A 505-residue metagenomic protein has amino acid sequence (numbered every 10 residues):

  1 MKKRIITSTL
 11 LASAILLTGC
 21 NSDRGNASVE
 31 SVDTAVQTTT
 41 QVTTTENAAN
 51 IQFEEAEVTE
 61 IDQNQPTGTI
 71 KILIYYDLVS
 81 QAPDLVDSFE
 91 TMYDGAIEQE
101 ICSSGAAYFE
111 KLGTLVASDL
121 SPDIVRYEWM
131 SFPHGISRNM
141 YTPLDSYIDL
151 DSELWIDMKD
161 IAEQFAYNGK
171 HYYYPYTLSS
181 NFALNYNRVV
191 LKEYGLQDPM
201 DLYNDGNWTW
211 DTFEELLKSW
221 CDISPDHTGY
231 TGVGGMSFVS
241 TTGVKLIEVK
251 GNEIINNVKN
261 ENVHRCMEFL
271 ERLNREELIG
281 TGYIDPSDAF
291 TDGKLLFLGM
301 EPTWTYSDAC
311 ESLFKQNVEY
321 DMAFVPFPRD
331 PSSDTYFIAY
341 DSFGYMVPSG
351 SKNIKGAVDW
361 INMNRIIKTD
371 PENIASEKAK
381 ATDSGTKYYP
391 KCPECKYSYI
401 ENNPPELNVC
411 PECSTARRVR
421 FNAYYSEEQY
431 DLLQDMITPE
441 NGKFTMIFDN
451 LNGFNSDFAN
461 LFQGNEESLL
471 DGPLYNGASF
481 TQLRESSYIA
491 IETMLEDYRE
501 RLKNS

Functional and structural regions predicted by a protein language model:
L17-G19: C-terminal motif of bacterial Sec signal peptides marking the signal peptidase cleavage site
E46-N64, A106, Y127-N181, D211 (+1 more regions): Hinge/lid segment of periplasmic solute-binding proteins
E46-Q52, K368-Y389, V419-S505: Conserved C-terminal helix/tail region of periplasmic/extracytoplasmic solute-binding proteins
T91-D157, E193-Y194, L296-F297, Q316: Extracytoplasmic "Venus flytrap"/periplasmic binding protein-like
D145-D157, L202-D205, K245-R265, F314-Q316 (+1 more regions): Short, solvent-exposed loop/beta-turn-alpha elements that line the ligand-binding surface or hinge of extracytoplasmic
A166-L178, F182, K192, T209-I255: Extracytoplasmic/periplasmic solute-binding protein
E214-L217, G251-I284: Glycine-centered hinge/linker elements that transmit conformational signals in sensory and ligand-binding systems
F314-K387, A423: Extracytoplasmic/periplasmic substrate-recognition and gating elements
